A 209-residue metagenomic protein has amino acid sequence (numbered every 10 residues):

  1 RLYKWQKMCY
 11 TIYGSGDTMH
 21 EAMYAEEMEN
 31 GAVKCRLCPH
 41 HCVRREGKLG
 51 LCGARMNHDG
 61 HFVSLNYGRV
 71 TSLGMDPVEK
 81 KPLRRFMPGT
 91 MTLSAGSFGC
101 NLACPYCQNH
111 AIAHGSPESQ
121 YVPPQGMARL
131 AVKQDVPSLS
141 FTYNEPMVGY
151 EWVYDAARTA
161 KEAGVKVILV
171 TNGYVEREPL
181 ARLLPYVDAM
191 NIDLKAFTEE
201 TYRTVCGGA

Functional and structural regions predicted by a protein language model:
K4-T90: Flexible, acidic/Gly-rich N-terminal and inter-domain linker regions that tether and position cofactor-handling modules
N57-M190, T198: Conserved Radical SAM active-site core
K195: Cell-envelope and extracellular/periplasmic
C206-A209: Glycine-rich S-adenosyl-L-methionine
